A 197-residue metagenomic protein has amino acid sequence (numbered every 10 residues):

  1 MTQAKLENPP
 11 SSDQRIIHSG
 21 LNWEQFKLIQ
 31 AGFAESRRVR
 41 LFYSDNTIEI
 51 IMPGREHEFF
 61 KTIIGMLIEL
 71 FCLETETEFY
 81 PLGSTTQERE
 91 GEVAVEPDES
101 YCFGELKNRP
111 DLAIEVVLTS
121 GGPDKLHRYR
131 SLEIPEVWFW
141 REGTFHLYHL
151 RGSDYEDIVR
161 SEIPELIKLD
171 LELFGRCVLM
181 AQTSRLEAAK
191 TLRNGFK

Functional and structural regions predicted by a protein language model:
M1-L132, F139-K197: Gly/Pro/Ser/Thr-rich low-complexity, intrinsically disordered segments predominantly at protein N-termini
